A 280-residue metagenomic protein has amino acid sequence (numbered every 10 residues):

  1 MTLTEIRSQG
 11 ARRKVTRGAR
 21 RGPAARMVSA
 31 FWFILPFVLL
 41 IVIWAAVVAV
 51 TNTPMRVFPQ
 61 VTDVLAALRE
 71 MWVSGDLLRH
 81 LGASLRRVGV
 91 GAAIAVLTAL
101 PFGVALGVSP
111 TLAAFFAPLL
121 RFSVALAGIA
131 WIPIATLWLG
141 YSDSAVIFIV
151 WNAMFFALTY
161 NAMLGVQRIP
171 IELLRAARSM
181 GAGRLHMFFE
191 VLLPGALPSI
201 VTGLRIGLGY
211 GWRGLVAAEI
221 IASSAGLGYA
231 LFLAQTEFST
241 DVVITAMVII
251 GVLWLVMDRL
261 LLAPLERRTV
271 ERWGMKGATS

Functional and structural regions predicted by a protein language model:
M1-L35, R259-S280: Transmembrane alpha-helical segments of polytopic membrane transport and secretion proteins
G18-R26, V50-I94: Periplasmic/extracellular loop-to-transmembrane helix junction in inner-membrane transport proteins
V28-N52: N-terminal signal-anchor transmembrane alpha helix
V90-L120: Transmembrane-helix boundary motif in ABC transporter permease subunits
R121-A157, L164-G165: Generic hydrophobic transmembrane alpha-helix motif, especially the helices
F148, N152, R184-A218, D241 (+3 more regions): Transmembrane alpha-helices
N161-L204, L227, L231: Short cytoplasmic-facing helical segments at TM-TM junctions of multi-pass membrane proteins
L227-L265: Hydrophobic alpha-helical transmembrane segments of polytopic membrane proteins
